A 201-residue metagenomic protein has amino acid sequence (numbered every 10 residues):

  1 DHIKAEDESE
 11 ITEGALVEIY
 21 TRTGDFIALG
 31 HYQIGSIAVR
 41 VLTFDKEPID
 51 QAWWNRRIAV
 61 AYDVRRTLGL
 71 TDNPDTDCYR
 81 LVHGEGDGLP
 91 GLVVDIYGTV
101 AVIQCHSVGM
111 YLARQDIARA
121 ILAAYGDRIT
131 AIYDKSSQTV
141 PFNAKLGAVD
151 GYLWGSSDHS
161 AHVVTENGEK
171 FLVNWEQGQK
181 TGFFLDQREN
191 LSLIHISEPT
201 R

Functional and structural regions predicted by a protein language model:
D1-G98: Non-catalytic accessory regions of SAM-dependent methyltransferases
D50-R57, G109, A113-I117: Short amphipathic alpha-helical segments
V82-D95, Y111-F183: Non-catalytic substrate-recognition/targeting regions of SAM-dependent transferases
T99, F171, N190: Conserved hydrophobic/aromatic pocket- or pore-lining residues that grip, position, or stack substrates in active sites
V100-M110: A short interface-forming secondary-structure element
L185-E189: A glycine-rich, Thr/Ser-enriched phosphate-binding loop motif common to dinucleotide/cofactor-binding enzymes
I194-T200: Residue-level detector of conserved catalytic or cofactor/ligand-binding positions in enzyme active sites
